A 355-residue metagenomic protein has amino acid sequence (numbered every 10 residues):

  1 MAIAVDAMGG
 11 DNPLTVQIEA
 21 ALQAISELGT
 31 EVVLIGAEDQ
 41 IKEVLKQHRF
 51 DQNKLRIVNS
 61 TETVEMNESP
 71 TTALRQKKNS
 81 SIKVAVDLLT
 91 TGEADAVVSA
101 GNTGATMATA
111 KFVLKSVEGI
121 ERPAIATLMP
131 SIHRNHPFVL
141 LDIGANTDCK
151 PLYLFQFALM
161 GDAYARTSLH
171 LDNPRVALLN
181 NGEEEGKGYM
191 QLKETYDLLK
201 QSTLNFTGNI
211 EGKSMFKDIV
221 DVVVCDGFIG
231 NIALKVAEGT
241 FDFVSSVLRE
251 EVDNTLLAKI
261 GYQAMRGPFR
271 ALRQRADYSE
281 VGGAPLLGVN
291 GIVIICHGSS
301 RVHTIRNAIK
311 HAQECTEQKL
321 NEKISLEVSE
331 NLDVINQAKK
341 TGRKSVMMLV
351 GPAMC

Functional and structural regions predicted by a protein language model:
M1-G9, A20-E31, S345-A353: Generic N-terminal amphipathic, Lys/Arg-enriched alpha-helix
I3-T15, A145-F155, I295-V302: Short, glycine-rich nucleotide/cofactor-binding loops
P13-Q17, N79-G92, A96-A110, V117 (+7 more regions): Short glycine/serine/threonine-rich phosphate/pyrophosphate-binding segments that cradle anionic phosphate groups
P13-V16, L28-V33, D39-K42, T147-G212 (+2 more regions): Glycine-rich phosphate/diphosphate-binding loop of Rossmann-like nucleotide-binding domains
Q17-E68: N-terminal glycine-rich anion-binding loop in soluble enzyme alpha/beta folds
F50-A94: Phosphate/nucleotide-donor binding subsite
K111-H136, L140, I219-V223, G227-Q337 (+1 more regions): Glycine-rich phosphate/nucleotide-binding loop
